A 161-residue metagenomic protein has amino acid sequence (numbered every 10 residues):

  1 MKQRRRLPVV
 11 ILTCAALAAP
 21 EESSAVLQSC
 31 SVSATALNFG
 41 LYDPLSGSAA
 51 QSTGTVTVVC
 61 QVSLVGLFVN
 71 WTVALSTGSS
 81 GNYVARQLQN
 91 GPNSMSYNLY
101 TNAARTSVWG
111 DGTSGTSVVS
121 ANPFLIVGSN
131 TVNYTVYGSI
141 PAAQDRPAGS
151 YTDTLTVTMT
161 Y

Functional and structural regions predicted by a protein language model:
M1-V10: Bacterial N-terminal signal peptides that target proteins for export
V10-A18: Bacterial N-terminal signal peptides
E21-G91, A121-Y161: N-terminal small/polar-rich segments of proteins
A74-G78, N98-N102, G110: Predominantly extracellular/luminal cell-surface or secreted proteins
A85-R105: A surface/secretory-pathway sequence property marking extracellular, secreted, or lumenal proteins enriched
A104-S129: Extracellular beta-sheet repeat scaffolds used for adhesion and glycan interaction
